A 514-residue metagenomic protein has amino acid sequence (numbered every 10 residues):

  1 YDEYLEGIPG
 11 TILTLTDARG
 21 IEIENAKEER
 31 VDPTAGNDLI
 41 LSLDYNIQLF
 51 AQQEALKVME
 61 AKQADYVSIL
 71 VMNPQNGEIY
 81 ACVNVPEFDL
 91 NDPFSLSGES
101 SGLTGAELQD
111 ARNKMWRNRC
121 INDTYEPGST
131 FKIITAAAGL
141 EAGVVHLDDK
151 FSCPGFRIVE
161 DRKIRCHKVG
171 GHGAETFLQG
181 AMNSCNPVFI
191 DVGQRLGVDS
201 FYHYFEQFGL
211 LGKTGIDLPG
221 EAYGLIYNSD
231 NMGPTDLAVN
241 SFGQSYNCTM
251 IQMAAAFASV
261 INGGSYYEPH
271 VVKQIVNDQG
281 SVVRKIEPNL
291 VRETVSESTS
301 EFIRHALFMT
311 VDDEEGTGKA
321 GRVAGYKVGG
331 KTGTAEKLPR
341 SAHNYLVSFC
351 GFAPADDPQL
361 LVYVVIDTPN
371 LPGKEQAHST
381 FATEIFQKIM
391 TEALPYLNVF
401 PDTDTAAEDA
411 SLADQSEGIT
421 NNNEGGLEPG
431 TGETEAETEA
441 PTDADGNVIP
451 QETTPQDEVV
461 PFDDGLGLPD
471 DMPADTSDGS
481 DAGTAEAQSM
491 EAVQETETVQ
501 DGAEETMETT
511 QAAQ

Functional and structural regions predicted by a protein language model:
Y1-S68, V83, F88-R119, T124 (+10 more regions): Extracytoplasmic/periplasmic proteins that interact with beta-lactams or build/remodel peptidoglycan
T16-T34, L43, Q75-S129, I134-I366 (+4 more regions): Beta-lactam-recognizing serine transpeptidase/beta-lactamase-like catalytic domain environment
D44, Q48, M253, H378-T391: Short, charged, low-complexity patches
A61, E141-D148, Y396, F400: Secondary-structure transition/capping motifs at alpha-helix termini and the adjoining loop/turn into the next element
I69-P74: Short hydrophobic alpha-helical segments used for membrane anchoring or interfacial signaling
I261, Q387-L394, N398: Short amphipathic alpha-helical signal-transduction/dimerization elements
T368-F381: A short acidic/glycine-rich loop-to-helix N-cap element
T438, D457, D471, S480-Q514: Low-complexity, acidic Ser/Thr/Pro-rich repeat tracts that form intrinsically disordered stalk/linker regions of very
